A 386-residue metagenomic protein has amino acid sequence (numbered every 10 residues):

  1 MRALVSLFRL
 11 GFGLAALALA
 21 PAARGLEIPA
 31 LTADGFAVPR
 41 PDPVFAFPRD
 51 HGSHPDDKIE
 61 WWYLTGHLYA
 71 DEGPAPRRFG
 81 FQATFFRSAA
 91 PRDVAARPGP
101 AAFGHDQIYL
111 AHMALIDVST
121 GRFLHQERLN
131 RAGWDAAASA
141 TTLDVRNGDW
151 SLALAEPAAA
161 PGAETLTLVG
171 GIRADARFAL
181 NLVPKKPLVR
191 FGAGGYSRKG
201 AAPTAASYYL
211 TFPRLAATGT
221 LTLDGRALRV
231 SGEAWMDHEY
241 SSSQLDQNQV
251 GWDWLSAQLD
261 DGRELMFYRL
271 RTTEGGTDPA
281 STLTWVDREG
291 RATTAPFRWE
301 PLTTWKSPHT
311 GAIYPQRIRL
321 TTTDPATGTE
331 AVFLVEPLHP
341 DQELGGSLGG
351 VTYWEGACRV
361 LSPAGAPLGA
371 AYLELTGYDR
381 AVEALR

Functional and structural regions predicted by a protein language model:
M1-F12: Bacterial N-terminal signal peptides that target proteins for export
R24-R386: Structured soluble/peripheral alpha/beta segments that form catalytic or ligand/cofactor-binding pockets
